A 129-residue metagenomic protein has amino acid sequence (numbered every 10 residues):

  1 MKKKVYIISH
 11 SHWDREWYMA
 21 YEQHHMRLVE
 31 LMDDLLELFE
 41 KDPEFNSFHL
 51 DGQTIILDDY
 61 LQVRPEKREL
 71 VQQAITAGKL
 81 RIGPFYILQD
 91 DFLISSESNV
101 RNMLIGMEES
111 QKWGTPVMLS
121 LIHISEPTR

Functional and structural regions predicted by a protein language model:
M1-E97, E109-Q111: N-terminal catalytic cores of secreted or lumenal carbohydrate-active enzymes
V100: Glycine-rich phosphate-binding loop at the start of an alpha helix
G106: Active-site helix-to-loop segments that bind/position phosphate- or nucleotide-bearing substrates and donors across
Q111-L119: Short, surface-exposed connector motifs at secondary-structure boundaries
L119-T128: Residue-level detector of conserved catalytic or cofactor/ligand-binding positions in enzyme active sites
